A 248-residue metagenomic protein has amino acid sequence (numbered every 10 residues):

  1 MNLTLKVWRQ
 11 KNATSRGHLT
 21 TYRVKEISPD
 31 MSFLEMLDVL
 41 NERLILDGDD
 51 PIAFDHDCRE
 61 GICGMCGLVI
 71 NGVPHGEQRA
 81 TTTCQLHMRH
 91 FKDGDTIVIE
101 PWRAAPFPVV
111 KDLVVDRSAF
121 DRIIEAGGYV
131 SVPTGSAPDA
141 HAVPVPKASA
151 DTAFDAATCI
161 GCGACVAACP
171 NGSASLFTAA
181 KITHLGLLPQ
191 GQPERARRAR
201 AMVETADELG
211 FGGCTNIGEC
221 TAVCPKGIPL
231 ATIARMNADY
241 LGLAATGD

Functional and structural regions predicted by a protein language model:
M1-Y22: Eukaryote-biased recognition of intrinsically disordered, low-complexity regulatory segments
W8, V24-K25, I70-G72: Short strand-turn-strand beta-turns centered on an Asx-Gly dipeptide
T20-S32: Short, contiguous acidic and Ser/Thr-rich linear segments
M31-D50, D95-D248: Ferredoxin-type iron-sulfur electron-transfer modules in oxidoreductases and energy-metabolism complexes
A53-M65: Short, structured protein-protein interaction patches enriched in aromatics and acidic/basic residues, typified by
I70-K92, I99: Glycine-rich phosphate/adenylate-binding loop and adjacent beta-alpha elements of nucleotide- or dinucleotide-binding
